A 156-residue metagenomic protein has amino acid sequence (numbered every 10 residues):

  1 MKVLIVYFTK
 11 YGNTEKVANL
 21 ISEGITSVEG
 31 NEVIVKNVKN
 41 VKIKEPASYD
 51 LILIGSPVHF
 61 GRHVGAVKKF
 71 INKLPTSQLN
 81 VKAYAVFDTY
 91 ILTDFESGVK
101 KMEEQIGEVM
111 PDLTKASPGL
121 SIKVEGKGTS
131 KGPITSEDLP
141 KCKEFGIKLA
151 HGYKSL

Functional and structural regions predicted by a protein language model:
V3, N13-K16, G24-K36, S48-L156: FMN-binding flavodoxin-like domain, especially the glycine-rich phosphate-binding loop
Y7-Y11: Aromatic-flanked redox-active Cys/Sec active sites in thiol-based oxidoreductases, especially the WC-centered
L20: Active-site signature of alpha/beta-hydrolase-fold catalytic machinery across serine- and Asp/Cys-nucleophile hydrolases
N40-K44: Short acidic active-site motifs
